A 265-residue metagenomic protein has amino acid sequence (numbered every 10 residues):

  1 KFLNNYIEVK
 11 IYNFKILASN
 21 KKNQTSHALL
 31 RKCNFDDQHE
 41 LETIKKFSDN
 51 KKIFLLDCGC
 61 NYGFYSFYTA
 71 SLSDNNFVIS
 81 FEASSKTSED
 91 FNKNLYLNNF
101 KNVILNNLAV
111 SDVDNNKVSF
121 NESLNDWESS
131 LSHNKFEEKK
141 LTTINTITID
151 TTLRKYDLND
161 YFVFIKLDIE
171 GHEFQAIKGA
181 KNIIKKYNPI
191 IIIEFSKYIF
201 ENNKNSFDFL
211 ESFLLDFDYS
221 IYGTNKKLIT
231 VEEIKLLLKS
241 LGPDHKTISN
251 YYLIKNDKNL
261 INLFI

Functional and structural regions predicted by a protein language model:
K1-N94, N98, Y156-L158, T224-I265: S-adenosyl-L-methionine
Y12-L41, K101, N106-Y156, S249: Glycine-rich adenosyl-binding loop in Rossmann-like folds that engage adenosine-containing cofactors
S48, K52-S66, K86, N145-K204: Active-site segment flanking the S-adenosylmethionine/decSAM binding pocket in AdoMet-dependent transferases
N76, V103-I104, F162-V163: Short, conserved active-site loop motifs that form the nucleotide-linked donor/cofactor pocket
N106-L108, Y219-K227: Conserved S-adenosyl-L-methionine
N116-N121, K204-N205, E233-L236: Short aromatic-enriched loop/helix-cap "lid" or pocket-rim segments at secondary-structure transitions that line
F207-S220: Conserved Class I S-adenosyl-L-methionine
